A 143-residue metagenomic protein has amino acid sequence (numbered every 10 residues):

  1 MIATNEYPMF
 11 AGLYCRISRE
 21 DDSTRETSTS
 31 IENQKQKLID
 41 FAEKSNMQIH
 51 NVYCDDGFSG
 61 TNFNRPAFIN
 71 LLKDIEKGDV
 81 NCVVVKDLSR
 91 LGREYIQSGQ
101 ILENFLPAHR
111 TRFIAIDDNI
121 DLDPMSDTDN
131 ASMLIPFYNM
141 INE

Functional and structural regions predicted by a protein language model:
N5-E26: Short beta-strand segments enriched in small/hydrophobic residues
P8, G12, Q48, N104-F105 (+1 more regions): Membrane-embedded alpha-helical bundles of multi-pass transporters/translocases, especially carrier/permease families
Y14-I17, Y53-C54, D79-E94, I114-D117: Acidic beta-strand-to-loop metal/phosphate-binding motif
S18-R25, L88, Q100-E143: Phosphate/pyrophosphate-binding and catalytic-coupling "lid/hinge/switch" segments at subdomain interfaces
T27-E43: Short catalytic helix/loop segments, enriched in acidic residues and glycine and frequently bearing histidine
A42-G57: Short beta-strand elements in bilobed, periplasmic/extracellular small-molecule ligand-binding domains
N62-E76: Glycine-rich, highly charged phosphate/nucleotide-binding loops
